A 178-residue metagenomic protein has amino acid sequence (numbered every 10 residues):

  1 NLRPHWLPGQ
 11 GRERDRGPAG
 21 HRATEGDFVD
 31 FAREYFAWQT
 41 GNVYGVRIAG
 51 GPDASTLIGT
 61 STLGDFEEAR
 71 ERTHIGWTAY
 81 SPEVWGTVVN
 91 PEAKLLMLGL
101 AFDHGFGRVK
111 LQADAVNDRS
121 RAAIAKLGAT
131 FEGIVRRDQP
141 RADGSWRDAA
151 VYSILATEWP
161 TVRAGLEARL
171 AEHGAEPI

Functional and structural regions predicted by a protein language model:
N1-T87, L100-H104, V109, Q139 (+1 more regions): GNAT-family acyltransferases
H74, E92, R108, R119 (+1 more regions): Amphipathic alpha-helical recognition patches that constitute DNA-binding helices
G86-L100, A122, K126: Conserved acetyl-CoA-binding loop-helix of GNAT-fold acetyltransferases
L111-R121: Conserved beta-strand-loop-alpha-helix junction that forms the acyl-donor binding cleft
N117, G128, D148: Acidic active-site catalytic centers that drive phospho-/nucleotidyl reactions and related ester hydrolyses
S120, D143-G144: Short Asp/Glu-rich motifs
A125-V135: Conserved acetyl-CoA-binding loop of GNAT-fold acetyltransferases
